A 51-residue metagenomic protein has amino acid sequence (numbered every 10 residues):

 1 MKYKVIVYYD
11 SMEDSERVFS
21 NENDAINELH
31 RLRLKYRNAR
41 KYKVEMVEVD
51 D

Functional and structural regions predicted by a protein language model:
M1-S15, K41-V44: Short aromatic-glycine-(Arg/Gly/Cys) micro-motifs in beta-strand/loop hairpins
I6-V7, L29-R31: Short, well-ordered helical secondary-structure segments
D14, H30-D51: Short, mixed-charge low-complexity intrinsically disordered segments
N23-L29: Short amphipathic alpha-helices within nucleic acid-binding modules
